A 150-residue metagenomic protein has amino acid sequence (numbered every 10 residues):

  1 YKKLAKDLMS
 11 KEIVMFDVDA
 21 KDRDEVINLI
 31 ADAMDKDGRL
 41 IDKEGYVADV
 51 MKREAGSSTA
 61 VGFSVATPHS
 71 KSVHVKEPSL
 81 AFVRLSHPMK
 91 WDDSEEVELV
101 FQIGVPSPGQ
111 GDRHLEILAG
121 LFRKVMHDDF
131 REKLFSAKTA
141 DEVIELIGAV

Functional and structural regions predicted by a protein language model:
Y1-V150: Cytosolic covalent-transfer regions centered on His/Cys nucleophiles that carry phosphoryl or persulfide groups
